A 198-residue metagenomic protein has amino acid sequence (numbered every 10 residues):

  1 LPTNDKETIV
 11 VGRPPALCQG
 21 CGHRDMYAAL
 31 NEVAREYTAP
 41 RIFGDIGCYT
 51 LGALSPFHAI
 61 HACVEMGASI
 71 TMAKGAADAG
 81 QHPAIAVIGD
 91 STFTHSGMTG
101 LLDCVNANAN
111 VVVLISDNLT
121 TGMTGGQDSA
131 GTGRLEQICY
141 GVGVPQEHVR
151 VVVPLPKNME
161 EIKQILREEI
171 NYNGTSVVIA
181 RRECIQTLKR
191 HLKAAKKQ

Functional and structural regions predicted by a protein language model:
P2-S69, A79: Active-site diphosphate/adenylate-binding microenvironment
T3-T8, P15-A16, H82, Q127-E168: Conserved thiamine diphosphate
A29-N31, L51-H58, S96-G100, M123-D128 (+2 more regions): Short acidic, glycine/serine/threonine-rich loops at helix termini
A39, Q81, N108-V111, Q146 (+1 more regions): Active-site lining segments that contact anionic ligands and/or coordinate catalytic metals
R41-G122: Thiamine diphosphate
I46-C48, N118-T120, L155-P156, R181-Q186: Glycine-rich beta-alpha junction loops
F57-H61, N118-D128, E147-P154, A194-K197: Short beta-alpha connecting loops at secondary-structure transitions that line or flank enzyme active sites
R167-Q198: Glycine/aspartate-rich loop-and-adjacent alpha/beta segment that forms the canonical ThDP
